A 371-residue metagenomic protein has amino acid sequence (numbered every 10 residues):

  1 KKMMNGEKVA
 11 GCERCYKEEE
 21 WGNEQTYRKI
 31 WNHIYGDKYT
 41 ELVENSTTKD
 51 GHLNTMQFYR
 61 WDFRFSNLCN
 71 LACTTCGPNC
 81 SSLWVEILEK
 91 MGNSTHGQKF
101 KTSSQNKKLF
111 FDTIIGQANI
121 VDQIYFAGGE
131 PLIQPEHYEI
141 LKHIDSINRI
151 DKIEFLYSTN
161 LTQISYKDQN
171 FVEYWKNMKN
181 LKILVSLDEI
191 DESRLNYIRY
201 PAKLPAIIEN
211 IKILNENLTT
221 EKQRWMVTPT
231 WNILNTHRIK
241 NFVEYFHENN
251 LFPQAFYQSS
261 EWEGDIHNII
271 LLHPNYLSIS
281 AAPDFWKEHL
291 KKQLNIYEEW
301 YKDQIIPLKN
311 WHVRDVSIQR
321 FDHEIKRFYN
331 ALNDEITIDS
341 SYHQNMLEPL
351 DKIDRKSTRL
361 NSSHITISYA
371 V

Functional and structural regions predicted by a protein language model:
K1-K101, Q117-N119, K309-R359: N-terminal pre-core extensions flanking Radical SAM catalytic domains
N5, F111-Q117, K142-N148, V172-K176: Leucine-rich repeat
K8-G11, W61, F110-T113, I140 (+3 more regions): Alpha-helical packing segments of well-folded alpha/beta enzyme cores
A10, L71, E192-S193, I365: Glycine-centered loop/turn positions within well-structured domains that cap or flank conserved ligand/cofactor-binding
F58-L68, N79-N106, A118-E136, I147-K167 (+3 more regions): Core AdoMet radical
E136-K142, Y166-Y174, R238-K240: Distinct, well-ordered alpha-helical segments
L156, M178-L184, K203-S357: Conserved C-terminal portion of the radical SAM core fold that forms the substrate/S-adenosylmethionine-binding
K356, L360-V371: Single conserved hydrophobic/aromatic residue that forms the stacking wall/gate of nucleotide- or nucleobase-binding
